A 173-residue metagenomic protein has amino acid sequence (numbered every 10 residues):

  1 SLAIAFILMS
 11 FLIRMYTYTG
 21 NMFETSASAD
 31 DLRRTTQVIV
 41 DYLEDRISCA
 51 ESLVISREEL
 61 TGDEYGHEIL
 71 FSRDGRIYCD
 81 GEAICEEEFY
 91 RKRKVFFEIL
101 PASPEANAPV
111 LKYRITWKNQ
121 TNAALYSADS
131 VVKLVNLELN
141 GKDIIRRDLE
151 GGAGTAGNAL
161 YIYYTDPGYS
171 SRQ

Functional and structural regions predicted by a protein language model:
S1-F6, T17, E64, E68 (+1 more regions): Proteins with a high burden of low-complexity, intrinsically disordered sequence enriched in S/T/G/P/A and R, requiring
L2-S48: Aliphatic-rich helix starts adjacent to a transmembrane/signal segment
S52-Q173: Cell-surface, membrane-associated systems
